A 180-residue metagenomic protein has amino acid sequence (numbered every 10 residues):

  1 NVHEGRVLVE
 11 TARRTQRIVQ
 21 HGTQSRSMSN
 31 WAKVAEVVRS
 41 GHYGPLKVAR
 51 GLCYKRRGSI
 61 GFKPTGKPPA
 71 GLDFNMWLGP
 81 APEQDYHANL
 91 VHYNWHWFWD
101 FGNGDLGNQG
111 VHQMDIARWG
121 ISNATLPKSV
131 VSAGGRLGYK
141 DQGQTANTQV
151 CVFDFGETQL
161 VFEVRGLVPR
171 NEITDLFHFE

Functional and structural regions predicted by a protein language model:
N1-S27, G41: Beta-strand-loop-alpha-helix segment that lines the small-molecule cofactor/substrate pocket of alpha/beta enzymes
R13, V37-S40, T65-P68: Short, hinge-like loop/turn segments at secondary-structure boundaries
V19-G22, V38, A49-G51, G61: Alpha/beta-hydrolase
S27-M28, G138: Acidic-and-aromatic substrate-binding clefts and catalytic sites of carbohydrate-active enzymes
K33, P45, R50-N103, N108-E180: Contiguous beta-strand/loop segments that form the cofactor/metal-binding neighborhood of enzyme cores
